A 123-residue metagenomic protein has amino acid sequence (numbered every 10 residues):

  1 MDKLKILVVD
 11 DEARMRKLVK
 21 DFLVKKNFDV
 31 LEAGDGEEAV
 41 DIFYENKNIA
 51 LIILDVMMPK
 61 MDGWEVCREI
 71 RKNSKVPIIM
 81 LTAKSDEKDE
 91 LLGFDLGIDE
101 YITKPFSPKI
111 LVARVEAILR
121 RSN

Functional and structural regions predicted by a protein language model:
D10, D55, T82: Active-site residues of response regulator receiver
K17-K25: Charged docking surfaces used in two-component/phosphorelay signaling
E32-L51: Acidic, metal-coordinating helix/loop segments flanking the phosphotransfer/catalytic sites of two-component signaling
D35-E38, D62-E65, D89: Acidic catalytic/metal-coordinating carboxylates
D41, W64-K75: Short amphipathic alpha-helix used as the core "switch/output" element in two-component signaling
M58: Receiver (REC) domain active-site loop signature in two-component systems and cognate sites in sensor histidine kinases
P105-L119: C-terminal output helix
